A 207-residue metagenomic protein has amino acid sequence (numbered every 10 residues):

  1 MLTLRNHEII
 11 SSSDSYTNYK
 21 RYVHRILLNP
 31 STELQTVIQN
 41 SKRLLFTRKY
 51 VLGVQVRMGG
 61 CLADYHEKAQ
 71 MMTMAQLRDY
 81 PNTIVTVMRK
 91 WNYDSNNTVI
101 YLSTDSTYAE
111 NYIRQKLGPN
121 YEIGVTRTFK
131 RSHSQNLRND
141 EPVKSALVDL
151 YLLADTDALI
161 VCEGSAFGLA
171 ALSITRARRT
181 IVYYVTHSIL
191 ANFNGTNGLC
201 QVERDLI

Functional and structural regions predicted by a protein language model:
M1-N136, K144: Core catalytic architecture of nucleotide-activated donor-dependent transferases building glycoconjugates
E67-A69, Q115, I174-R176, T196-G198: Surface-exposed beta-strand edges and their flanking turn/coil or helix-capping segments
R131-N139, N192-T196: Short, charged, surface-exposed secondary-structure boundary motifs
A146-N192: A donor-sugar binding/catalytic signature common to diverse glycosyltransferases and related nucleotide-sugar
T186-I207: Leloir-type glycosyltransferase catalytic cores
